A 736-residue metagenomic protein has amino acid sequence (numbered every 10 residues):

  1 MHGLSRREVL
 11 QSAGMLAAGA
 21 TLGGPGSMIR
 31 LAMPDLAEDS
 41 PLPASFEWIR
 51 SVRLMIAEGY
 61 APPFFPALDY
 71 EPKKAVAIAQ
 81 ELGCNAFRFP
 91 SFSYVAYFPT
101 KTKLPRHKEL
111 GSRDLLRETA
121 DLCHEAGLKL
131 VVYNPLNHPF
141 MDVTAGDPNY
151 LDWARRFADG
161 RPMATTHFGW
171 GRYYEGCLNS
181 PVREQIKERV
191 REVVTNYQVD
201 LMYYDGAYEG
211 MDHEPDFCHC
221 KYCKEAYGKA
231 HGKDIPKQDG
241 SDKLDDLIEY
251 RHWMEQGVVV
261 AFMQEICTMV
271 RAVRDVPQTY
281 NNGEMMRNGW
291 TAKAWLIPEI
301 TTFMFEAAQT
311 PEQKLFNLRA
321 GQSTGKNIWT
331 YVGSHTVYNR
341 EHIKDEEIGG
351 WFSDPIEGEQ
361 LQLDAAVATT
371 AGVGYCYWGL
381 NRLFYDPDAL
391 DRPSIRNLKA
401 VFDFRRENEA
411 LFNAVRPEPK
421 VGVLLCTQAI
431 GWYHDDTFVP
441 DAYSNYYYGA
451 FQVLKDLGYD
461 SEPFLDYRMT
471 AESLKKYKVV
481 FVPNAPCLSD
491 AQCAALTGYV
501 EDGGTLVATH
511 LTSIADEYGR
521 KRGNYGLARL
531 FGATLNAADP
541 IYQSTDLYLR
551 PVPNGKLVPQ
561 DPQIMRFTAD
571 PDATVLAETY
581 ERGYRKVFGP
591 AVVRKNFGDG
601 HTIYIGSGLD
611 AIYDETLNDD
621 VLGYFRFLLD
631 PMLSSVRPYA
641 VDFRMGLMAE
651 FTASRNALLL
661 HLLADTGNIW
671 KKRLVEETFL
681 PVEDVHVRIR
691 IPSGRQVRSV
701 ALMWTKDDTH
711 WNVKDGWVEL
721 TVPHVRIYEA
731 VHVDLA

Functional and structural regions predicted by a protein language model:
H2, E8-L31: N-terminal export signals
G24-S45: C-terminal segment of N-terminal export signals and the immediately downstream linker at the start of the mature
D69-P72, A77, F92, Y338 (+4 more regions): Helical hinge/lid and interdomain linker segments adjacent to catalytic or ligand-binding clefts that mediate domain
L82-R113, M141-N149, W290-L296, I300-T302: Aromatic-lined carbohydrate-binding/catalytic grooves of carbohydrate-active enzymes
P90-S93, D200-D205, V258-E265, M269-G449 (+9 more regions): Hydrophobic targeting/anchoring helices
L136-Y197: Active-site-adjacent "subsite" loops/lids of carbohydrate-active enzymes
P181-N282, M286-R287: Active-site neighborhood of glycoside hydrolase catalytic domains
P486-V558, E581-R582, E615, Y624-R626 (+1 more regions): A glycine-rich, often tryptophan-bearing local segment used as a flexible ligand/cofactor-contacting loop or short
